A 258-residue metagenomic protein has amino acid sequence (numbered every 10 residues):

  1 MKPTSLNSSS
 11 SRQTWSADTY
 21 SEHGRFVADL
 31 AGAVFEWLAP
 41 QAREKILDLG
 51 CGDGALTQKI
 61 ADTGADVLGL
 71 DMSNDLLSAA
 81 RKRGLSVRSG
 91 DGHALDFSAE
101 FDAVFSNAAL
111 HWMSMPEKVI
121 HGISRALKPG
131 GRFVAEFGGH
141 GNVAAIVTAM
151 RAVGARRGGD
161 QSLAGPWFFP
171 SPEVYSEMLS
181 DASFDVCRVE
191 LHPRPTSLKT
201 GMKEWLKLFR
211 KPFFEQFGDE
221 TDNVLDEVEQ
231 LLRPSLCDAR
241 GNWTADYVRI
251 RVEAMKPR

Functional and structural regions predicted by a protein language model:
M1-E44, A55-K59, L76-A79: Conserved class I S-adenosyl-L-methionine
L47-L95: Class I SAM-dependent methyltransferase SAM/SAH-binding core
H93-V104: A short acidic, Gly/Pro-enriched loop at the edge of an enzyme's catalytic core that lines a small-molecule cofactor
A103-P116: A short SAM/SAH-binding and catalytic strip from SAM-dependent methyltransferases
E117-R132: A short glycine-rich, Lys/Arg-flanked "PGG" loop and its adjoining helix->strand segment in the class I
V134-R157: Conserved class I S-adenosyl-L-methionine
F168-A182: Short alpha-helix
C187-R240: C-terminal helical/coil "lid" or tail adjacent to the Rossmann-like core of SAM-dependent
